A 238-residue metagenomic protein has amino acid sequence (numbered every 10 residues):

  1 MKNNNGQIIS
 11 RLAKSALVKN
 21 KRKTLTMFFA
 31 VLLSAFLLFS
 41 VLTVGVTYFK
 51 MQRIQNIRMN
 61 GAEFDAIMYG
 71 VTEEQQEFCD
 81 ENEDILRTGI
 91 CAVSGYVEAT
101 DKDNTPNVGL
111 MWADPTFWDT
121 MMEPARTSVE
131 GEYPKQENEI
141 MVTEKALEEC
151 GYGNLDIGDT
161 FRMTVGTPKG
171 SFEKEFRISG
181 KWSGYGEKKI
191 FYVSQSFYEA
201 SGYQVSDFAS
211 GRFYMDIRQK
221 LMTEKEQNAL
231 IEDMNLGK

Functional and structural regions predicted by a protein language model:
M1-F36: N-terminal Sec/SRP start-transfer signal
N4, F39-L42, L221: Charge-dense, low-complexity intrinsically disordered segments
K23-F28, L33-G61: Alpha-helical transmembrane segments
V46-K238: Basic-flanked hydrophobic alpha-helices used for secretion and membrane insertion
